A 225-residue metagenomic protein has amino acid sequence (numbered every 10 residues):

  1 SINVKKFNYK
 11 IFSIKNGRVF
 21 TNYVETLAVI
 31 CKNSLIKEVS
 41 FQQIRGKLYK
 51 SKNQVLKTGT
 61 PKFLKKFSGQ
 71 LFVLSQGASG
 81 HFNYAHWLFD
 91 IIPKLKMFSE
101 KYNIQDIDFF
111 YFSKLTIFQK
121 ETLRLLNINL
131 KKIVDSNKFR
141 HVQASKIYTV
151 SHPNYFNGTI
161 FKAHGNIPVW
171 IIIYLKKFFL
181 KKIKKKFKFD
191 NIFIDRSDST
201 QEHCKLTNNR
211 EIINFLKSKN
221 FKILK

Functional and structural regions predicted by a protein language model:
S1-K225: The feature primarily captures lumenal catalytic ectodomains of type II secretory-pathway glycosyltransferases
